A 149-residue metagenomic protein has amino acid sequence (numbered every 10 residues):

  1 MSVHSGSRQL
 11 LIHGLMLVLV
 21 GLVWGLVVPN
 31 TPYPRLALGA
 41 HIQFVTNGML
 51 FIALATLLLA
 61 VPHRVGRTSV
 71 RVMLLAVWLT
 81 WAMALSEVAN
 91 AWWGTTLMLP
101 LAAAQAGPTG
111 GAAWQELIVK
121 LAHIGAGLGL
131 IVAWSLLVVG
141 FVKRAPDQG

Functional and structural regions predicted by a protein language model:
M1-Q9, V27-L36, A53-L74, N90-L99 (+1 more regions): Juxtamembrane membrane-water interface segments of multi-pass membrane proteins, especially cytoplasmic-side
Q9, M16-V18, L54, A104-G111 (+1 more regions): N-proximal short alpha-helices
L10-V27, L38-L58, L74-N90, I124-V139: Hydrophobic cores of alpha-helical transmembrane segments in multi-pass integral membrane proteins
L26-I42, M98-W114: Membrane-interface interhelical loops and short amphipathic "cap" helices that link adjacent transmembrane segments
E87-G107, K120-I124: Eukaryotic low-complexity, intrinsically disordered regulatory segments enriched in serine, proline and acidic residues
T109-L130: Individual transmembrane alpha-helices with interfacial aromatic-anchor signatures
